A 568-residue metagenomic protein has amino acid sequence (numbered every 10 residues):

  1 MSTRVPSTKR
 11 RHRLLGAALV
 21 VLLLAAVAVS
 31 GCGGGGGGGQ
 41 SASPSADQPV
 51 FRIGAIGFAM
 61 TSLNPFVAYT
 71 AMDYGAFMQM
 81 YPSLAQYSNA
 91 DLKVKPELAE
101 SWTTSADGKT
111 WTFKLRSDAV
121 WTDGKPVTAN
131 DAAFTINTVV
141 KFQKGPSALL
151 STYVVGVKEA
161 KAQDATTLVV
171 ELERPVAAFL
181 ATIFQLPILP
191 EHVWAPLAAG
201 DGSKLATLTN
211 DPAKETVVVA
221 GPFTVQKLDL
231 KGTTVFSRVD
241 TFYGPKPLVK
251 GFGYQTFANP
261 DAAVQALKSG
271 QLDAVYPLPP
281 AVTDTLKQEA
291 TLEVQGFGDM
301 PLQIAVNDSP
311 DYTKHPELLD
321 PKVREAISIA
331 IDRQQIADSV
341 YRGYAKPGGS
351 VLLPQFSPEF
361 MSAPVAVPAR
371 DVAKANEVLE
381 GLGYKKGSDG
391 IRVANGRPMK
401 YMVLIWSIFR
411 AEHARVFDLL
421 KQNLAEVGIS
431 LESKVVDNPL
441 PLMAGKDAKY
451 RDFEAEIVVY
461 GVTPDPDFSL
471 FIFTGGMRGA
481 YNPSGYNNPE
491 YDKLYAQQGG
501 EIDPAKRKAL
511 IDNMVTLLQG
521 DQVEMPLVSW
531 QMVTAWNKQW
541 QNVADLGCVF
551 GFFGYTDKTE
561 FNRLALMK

Functional and structural regions predicted by a protein language model:
M1-V50, E159, A373, S388 (+2 more regions): Short, low-complexity disordered leader/linker segments with a strong preference for bacterial N-terminal type II
G37-Q40, D229, L302, A330-M361 (+3 more regions): Detector for C-terminal structural segments
R52, T128-T135, A165-E171, G221-P222 (+5 more regions): Alpha-helical secondary-structure segments
G54-A106, N137, V218-V219: N-terminal lobe/hinge region of extracytoplasmic solute-binding protein
S88, P187-P245, G251, V372-A373 (+2 more regions): Gly/Pro-rich hinge or "lid" segments in bacterial periplasmic/extracellular proteins
E100-G145, Q163, V169-E171, A263-S269 (+1 more regions): Aromatic- and charge-enriched surface segment that lines or borders ligand/interaction sites
L149-G200: Surface-exposed binding/hinge segments that line and control ligand-binding clefts or catalytic entry sites
D211, V239-T285, F417-D418, S430-E432 (+1 more regions): Ligand-site clamp/hinge motif
